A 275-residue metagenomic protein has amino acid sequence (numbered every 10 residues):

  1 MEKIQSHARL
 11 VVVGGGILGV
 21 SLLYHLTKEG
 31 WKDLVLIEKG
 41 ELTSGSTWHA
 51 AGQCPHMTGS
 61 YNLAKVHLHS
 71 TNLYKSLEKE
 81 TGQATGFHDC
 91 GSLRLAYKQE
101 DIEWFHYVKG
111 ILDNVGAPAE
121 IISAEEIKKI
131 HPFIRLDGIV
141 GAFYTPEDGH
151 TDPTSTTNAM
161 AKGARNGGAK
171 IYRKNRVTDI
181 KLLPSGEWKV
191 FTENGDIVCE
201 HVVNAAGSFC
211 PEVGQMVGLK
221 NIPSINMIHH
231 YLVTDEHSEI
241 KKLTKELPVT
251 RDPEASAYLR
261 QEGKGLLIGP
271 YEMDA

Functional and structural regions predicted by a protein language model:
I4-L18, V35: Beta1/beta-strand and adjacent pyrophosphate-binding region of the FAD-binding site in flavoprotein oxidoreductases
G15, T58, A206-G207: Glycine-rich, N-terminal phosphate-binding loop of Rossmann-like dinucleotide-binding domains
L18, L42, F209: Conserved Rossmann-like nucleotide-cofactor binding loop
S21, I180-A275: Flavin-dependent oxidoreductases
L23, T27-K28, G163-R165: Gly/Ala-rich phosphate-binding loop of Rossmann-like dinucleotide-binding domains, activating on the conserved
T27-W48: Glycine-rich FAD pyrophosphate-binding loop
G52-I130, E254-L259, G263-L267: Dinucleotide-binding Rossmann-like beta1-alpha1 core, especially the glycine-rich loop that anchors the ADP
F143-H201, F209: Helical element adjacent to the flavin cofactor pocket in flavoenzyme catalytic cores
